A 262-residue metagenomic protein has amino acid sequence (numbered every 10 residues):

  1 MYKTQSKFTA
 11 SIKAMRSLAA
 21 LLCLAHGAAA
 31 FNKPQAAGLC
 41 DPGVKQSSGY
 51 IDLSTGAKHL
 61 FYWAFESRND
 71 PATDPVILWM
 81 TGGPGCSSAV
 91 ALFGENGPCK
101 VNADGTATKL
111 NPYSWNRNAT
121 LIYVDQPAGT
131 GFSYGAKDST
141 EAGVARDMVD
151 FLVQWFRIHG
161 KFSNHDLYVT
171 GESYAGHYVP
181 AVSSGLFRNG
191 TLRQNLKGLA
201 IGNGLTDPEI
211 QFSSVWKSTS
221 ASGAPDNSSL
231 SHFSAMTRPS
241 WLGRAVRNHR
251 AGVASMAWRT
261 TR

Functional and structural regions predicted by a protein language model:
M1-S6: Low-complexity, disordered terminal segments
T9: Alpha-helical and His/Cys-centered functional microenvironments
I12-R262: Terminal and linker regions of secretory-pathway proteins
